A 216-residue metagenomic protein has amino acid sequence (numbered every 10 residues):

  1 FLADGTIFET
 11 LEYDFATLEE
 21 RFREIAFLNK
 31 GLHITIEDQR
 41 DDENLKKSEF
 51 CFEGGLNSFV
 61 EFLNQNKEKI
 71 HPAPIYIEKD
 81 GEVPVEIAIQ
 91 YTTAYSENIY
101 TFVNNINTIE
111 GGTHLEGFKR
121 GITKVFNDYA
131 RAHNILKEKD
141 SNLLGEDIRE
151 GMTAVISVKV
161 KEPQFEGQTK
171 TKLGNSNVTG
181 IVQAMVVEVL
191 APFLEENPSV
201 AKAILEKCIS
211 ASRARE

Functional and structural regions predicted by a protein language model:
F1-E216: GHKL-family ATPase ATP-binding module
